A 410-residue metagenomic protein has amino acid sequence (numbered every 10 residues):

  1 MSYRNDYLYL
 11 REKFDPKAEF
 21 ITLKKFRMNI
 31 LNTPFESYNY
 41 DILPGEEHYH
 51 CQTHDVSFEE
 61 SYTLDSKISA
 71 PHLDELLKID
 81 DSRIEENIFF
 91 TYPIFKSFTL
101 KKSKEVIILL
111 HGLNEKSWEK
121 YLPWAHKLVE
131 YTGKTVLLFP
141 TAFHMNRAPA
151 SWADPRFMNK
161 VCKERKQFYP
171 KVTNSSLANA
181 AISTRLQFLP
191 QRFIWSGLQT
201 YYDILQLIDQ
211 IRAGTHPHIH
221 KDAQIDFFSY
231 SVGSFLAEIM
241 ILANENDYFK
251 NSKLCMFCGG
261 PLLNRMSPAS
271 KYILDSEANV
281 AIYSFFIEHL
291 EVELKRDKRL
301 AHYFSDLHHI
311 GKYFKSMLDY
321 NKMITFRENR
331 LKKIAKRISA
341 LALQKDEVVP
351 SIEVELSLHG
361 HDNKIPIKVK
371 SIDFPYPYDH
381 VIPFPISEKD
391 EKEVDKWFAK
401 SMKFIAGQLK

Functional and structural regions predicted by a protein language model:
P16-N39, P44-T53, A142, K160-L177 (+1 more regions): Low-complexity, serine/threonine/proline-enriched polar segments
I21-K102: N-terminal cap/lid segment of alpha/beta-hydrolase-fold proteins
I84-I88, F193-I204, D390, V394: Phosphate/oxyanion-binding active-site loops and adjacent basic polyanion-contact surfaces
P93-T173: Short, surface-exposed "cap/lid" segments of acyl-processing enzymes
D154-H218: Alpha/beta-hydrolase active-site loop
S196, S231-S234: Active-site loop->helix "elbow" adjoining a glycine-rich segment at hydrolase catalytic centers
T215-Y230, E238-H308: Hydrolase active-site cap/lid region
E277-K410: Serine-hydrolase catalytic core
